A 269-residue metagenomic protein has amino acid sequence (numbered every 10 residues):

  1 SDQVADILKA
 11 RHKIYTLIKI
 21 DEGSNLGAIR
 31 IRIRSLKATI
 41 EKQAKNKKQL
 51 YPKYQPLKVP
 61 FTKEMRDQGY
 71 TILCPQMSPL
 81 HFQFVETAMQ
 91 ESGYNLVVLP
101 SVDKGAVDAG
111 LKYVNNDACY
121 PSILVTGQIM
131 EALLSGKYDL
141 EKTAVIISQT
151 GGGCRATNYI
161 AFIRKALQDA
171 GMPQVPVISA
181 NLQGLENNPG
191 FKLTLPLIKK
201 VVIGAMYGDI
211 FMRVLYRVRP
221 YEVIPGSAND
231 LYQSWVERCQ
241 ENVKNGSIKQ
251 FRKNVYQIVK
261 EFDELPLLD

Functional and structural regions predicted by a protein language model:
S1-D269: An N-terminal assembly and electron-transfer interface module characteristic of large anaerobic redox and radical
